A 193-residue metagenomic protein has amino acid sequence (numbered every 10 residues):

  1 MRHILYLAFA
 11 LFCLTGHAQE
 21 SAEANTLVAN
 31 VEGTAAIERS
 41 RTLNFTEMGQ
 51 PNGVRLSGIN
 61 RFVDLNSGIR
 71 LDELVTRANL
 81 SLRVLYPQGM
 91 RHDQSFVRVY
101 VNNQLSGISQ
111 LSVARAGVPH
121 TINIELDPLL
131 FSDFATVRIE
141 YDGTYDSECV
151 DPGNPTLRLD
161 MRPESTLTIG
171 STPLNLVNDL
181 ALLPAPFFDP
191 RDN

Functional and structural regions predicted by a protein language model:
R2-L7: Sec-dependent signal peptide recognition, specifically the positively charged N-region followed immediately by
F9-H17: Hydrophobic h-region of N-terminal signal peptides that target proteins for export in Gram-negative bacteria
A18-N193: Extracellular/secretory-pathway and virion-surface proteins
